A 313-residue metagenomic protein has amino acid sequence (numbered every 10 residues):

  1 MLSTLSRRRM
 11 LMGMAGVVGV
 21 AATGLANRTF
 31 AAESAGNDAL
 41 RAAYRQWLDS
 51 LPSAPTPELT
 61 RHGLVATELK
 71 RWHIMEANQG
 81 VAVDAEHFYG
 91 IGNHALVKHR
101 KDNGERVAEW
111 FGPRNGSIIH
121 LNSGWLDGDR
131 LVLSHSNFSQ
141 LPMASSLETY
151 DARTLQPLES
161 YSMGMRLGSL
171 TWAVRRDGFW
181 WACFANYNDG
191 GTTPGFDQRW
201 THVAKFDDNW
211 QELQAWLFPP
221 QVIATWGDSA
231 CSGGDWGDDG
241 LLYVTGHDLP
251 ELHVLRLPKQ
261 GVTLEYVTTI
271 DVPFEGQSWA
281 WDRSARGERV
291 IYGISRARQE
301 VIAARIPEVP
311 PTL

Functional and structural regions predicted by a protein language model:
M1-V18: N-terminal secretory signal peptides and thylakoid transit peptides that target proteins across membranes
L51-M75: A short helix->beta-strand "capping" segment at the edge of beta-propeller domains
L69-H94: Beta-strand-rich domains and repeat architectures in extracellular enzymes and scaffolds, especially beta-propellers
L69-I74, F111-G116, Y161-R166, L217-G227 (+1 more regions): Surface loop/turn motifs at the tips and blade-to-blade linkers of beta-strand repeat domains
E76-G80, S117-S123, R166-V174, G227-G233 (+1 more regions): Repeated scaffold domains used in trafficking and secretory/extracellular systems, primarily beta-propellers
R106-N137: Blade-loop segments of beta-propeller domains
S136-P142, C183-R199: Short, conserved, GDST-rich strand-edge loop motifs in beta-rich repeat architectures
S145-A152, Q198-D208: Beta-propeller blade signature
